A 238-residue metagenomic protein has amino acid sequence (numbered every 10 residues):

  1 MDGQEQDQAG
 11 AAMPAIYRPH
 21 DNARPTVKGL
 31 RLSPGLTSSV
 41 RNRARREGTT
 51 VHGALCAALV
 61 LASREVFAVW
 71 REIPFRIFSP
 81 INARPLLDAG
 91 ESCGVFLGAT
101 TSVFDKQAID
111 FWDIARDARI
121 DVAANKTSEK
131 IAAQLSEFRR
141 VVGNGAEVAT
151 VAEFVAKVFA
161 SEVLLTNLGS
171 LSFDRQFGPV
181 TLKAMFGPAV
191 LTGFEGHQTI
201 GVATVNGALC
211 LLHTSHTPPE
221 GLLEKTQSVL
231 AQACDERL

Functional and structural regions predicted by a protein language model:
M1-N42, Q134, V229-L238: Non-catalytic, low-complexity flexible loops and terminal extensions
P14-I16, H52, G98, S102: Short, electropositive, low-hydrophobicity segments enriched in small/polar residues
I16-R84, G207-C210: Gly/Ser/Thr-rich phosphate-binding loops and adjoining beta-strand/alpha-helix segments that form adenosine-phosphate
E65-L238: Acyl-thioester-dependent acyl-group transfer interface
